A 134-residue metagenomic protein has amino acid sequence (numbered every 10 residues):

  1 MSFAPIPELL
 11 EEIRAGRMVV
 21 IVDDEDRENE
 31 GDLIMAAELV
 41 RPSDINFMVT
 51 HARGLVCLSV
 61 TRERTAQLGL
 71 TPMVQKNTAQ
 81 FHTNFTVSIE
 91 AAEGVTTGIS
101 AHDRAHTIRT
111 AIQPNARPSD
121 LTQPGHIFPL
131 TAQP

Functional and structural regions predicted by a protein language model:
M1-P134: Catalytic domains of riboflavin
